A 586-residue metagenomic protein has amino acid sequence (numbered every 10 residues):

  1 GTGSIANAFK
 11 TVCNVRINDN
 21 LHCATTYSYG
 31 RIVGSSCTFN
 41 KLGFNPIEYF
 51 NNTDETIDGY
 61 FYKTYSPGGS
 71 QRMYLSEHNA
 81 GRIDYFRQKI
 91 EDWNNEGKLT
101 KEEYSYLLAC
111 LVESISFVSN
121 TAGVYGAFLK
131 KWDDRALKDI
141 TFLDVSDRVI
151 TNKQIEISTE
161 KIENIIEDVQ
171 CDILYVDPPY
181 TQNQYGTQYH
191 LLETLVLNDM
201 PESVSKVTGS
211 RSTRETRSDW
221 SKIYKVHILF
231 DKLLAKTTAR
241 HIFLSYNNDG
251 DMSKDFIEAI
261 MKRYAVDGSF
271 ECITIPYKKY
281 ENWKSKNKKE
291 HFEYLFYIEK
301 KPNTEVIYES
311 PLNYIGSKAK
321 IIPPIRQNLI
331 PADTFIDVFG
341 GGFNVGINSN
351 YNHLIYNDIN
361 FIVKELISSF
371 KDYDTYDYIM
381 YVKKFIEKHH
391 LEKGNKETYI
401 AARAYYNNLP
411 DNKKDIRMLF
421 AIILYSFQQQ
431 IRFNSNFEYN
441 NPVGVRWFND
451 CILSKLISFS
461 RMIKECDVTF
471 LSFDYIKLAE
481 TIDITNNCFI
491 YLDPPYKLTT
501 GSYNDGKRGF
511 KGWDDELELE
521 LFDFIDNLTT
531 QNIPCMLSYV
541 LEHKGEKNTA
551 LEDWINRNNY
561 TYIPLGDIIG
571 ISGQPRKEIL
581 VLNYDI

Functional and structural regions predicted by a protein language model:
G1-F9, I17-H22, E167-Q188, S245-N247 (+7 more regions): Conserved proline-anchored active-site loop of SAM-dependent methyltransferases that bridges a beta-strand
T2-M73, R87-D92, S105, V112 (+7 more regions): SAM cofactor-binding core of SAM-dependent methyltransferases, primarily the Rossmann-like beta-alpha-beta module
Y65-Y189, M200-T213, E305-A319, Y376-Y491 (+2 more regions): SAM-dependent nucleic-acid methyltransferase catalytic core
T181-T238, K497-N532: SAM-dependent methyltransferase catalytic-core segment centered on the flexible catalytic loop and adjoining short
R217-V266, T274-I275, E518-G566: Conserved Class I SAM-dependent methyltransferase catalytic core
K254-M261, A265-N303, W554-I586: Class I S-adenosyl-L-methionine
S317-P331: Conserved alpha-helix/loop element of class I SAM-dependent methyltransferases that forms part of the SAM/SAH-binding
